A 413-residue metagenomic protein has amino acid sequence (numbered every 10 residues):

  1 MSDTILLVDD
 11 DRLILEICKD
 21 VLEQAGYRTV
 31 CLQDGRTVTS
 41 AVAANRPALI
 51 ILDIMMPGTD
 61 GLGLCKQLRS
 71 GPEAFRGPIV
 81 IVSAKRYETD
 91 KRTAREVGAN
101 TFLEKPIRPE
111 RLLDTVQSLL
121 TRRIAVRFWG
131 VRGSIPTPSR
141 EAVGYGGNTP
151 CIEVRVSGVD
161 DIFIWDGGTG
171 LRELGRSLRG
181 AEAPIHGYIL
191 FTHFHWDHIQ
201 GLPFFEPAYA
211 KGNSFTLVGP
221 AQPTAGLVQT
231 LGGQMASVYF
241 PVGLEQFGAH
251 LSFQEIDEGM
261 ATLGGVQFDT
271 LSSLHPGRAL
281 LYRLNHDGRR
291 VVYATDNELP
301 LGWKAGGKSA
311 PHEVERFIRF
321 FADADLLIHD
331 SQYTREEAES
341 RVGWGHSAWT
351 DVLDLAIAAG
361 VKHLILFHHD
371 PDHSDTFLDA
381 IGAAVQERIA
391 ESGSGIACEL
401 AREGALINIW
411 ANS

Functional and structural regions predicted by a protein language model:
L15, P57, Y87, D197: The feature encodes the CheY-like receiver
E16-Q24: Charged docking surfaces used in two-component/phosphorelay signaling
R46-I51: Active-site beta3 strand of CheY-like receiver
I107-V116: C-terminal output helix
R122-T295, P300-K304, F317-I318, D375-S413: Binuclear metal-dependent hydrolase catalytic cores
E298-A397: Cap/insert and terminal regions of metallo-dependent hydrolase folds
